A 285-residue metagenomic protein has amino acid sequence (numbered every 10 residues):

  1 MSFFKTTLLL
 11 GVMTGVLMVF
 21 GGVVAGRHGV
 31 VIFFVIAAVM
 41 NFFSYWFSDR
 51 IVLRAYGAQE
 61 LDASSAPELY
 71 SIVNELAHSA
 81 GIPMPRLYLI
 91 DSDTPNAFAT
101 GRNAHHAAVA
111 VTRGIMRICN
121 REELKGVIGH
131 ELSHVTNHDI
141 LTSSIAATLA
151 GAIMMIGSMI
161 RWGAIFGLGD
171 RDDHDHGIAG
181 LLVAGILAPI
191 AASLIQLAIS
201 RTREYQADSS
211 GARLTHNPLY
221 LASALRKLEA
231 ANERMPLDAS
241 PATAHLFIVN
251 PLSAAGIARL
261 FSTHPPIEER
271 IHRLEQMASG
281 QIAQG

Functional and structural regions predicted by a protein language model:
M1-F4, V16, F20: A composition-driven signal for long, intrinsically disordered, charge-rich low-complexity tracts
S2-L9, R27, N41-A179, I190-G285: Polar-ligand-bearing catalytic/cofactor-coordination segments of membrane-embedded or membrane-tethered inner-membrane
L10-T14: Core segments of transmembrane alpha-helices that mediate helix-helix packing or line hydrophobic substrate/ligand
M18-G29: Short, hydrophobic transmembrane alpha-helix segments
G29-M40: Hydrophobic core segments of alpha-helical transmembrane domains in multi-pass membrane proteins
L181, G185-I186: Hydrophobic alpha-helical transmembrane segments of integral membrane proteins, especially lipid-exposed positions
